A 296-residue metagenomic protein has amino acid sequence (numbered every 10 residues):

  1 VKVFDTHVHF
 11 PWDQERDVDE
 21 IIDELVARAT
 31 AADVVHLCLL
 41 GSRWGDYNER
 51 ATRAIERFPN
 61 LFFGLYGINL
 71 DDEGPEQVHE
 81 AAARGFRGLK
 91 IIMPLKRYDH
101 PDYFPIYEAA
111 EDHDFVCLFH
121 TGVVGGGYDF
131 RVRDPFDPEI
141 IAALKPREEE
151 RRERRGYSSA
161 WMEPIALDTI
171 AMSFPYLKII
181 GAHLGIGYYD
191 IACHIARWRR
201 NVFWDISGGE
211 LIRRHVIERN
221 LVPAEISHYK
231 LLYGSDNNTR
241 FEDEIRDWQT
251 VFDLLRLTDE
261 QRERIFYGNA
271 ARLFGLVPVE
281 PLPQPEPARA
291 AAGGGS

Functional and structural regions predicted by a protein language model:
V1-P105, A109, H113, D190 (+3 more regions): Mid-domain alpha/beta scaffold segments of enzyme catalytic cores
V1-T6, E15-H36, H79, S227-L232 (+1 more regions): Mid-to-C-terminal alpha-helical segments outside catalytic/metal-binding sites
H9-P11, S42-R43, G67-D71, I92-P94 (+4 more regions): Active-site beta-loop-alpha junctions enriched in small/polar residues
A31-V35, F58, T169-I179, T258: A structural motif corresponding to the C-terminal end of an alpha-helix and its immediate exit/capping segment
A51, I170, A192, W248-F252: Hydrophobic packing residues within well-ordered alpha-helices of enzyme cores
A54-R57, I195, P223-E225, L255-R256: Short, conserved catalytic or adaptor-binding loops enriched in Gly and charged residues
N60-L61, G85, Y176, N201 (+3 more regions): Glycine-centered tight turns that cap/initiate beta-strands
G88, Y103-L232, A288: Catalytic pocket-lining loop regions of alpha/beta-barrel enzymes, especially the amidohydrolase/enolase/GH5 lineages
